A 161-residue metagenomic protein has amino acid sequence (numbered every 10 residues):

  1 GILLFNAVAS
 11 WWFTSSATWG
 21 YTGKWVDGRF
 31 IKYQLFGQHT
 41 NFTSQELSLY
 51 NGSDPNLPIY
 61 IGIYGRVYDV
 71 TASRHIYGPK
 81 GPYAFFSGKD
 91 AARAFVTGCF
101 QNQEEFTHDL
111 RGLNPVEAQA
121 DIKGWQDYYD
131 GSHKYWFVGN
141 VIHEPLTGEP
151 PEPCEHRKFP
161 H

Functional and structural regions predicted by a protein language model:
G1-H161: Histidine-anchored, small-residue-rich loop motif
